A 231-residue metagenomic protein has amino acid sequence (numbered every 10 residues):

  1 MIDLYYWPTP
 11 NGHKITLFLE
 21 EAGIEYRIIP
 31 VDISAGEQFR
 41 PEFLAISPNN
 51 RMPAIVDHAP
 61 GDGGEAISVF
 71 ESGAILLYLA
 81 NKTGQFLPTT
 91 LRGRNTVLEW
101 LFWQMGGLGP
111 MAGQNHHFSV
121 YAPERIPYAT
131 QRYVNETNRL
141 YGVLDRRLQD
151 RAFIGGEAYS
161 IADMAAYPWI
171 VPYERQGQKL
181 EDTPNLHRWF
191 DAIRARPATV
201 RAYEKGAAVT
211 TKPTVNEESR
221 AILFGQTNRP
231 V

Functional and structural regions predicted by a protein language model:
M1-Q131, D145, P230: GST-like domain detector, emphasizing the conserved glutathione-binding G-site in the N-terminal thioredoxin-like
D32, I161, G206-V209: Short, solvent-exposed turn/loop segments enriched in Gly/Ser/Thr/Pro and often Arg
G36-E37, D191, T210-K212: Short secondary-structure boundary/hinge segments and terminal tails
A74, P197-A198: Alpha-helix/helix-capping structural signal
L101-P197: GST-like fold's C-terminal all-alpha helical module
Y203: Segments of small-molecule ligand-sensing domains
G206-V231: Acidic/histidine-enriched, glycine/proline-rich intrinsically disordered or flexible terminal extensions
